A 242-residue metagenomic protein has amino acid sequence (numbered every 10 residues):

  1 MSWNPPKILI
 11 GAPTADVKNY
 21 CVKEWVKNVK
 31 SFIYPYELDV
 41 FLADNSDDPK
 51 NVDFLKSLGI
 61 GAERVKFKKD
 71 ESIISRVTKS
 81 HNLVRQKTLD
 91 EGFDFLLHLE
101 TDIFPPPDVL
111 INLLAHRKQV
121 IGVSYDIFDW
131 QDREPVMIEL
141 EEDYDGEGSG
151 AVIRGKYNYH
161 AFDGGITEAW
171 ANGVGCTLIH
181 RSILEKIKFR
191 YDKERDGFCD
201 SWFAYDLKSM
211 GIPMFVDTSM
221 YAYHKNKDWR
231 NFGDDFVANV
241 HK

Functional and structural regions predicted by a protein language model:
K7-G11, D39, W202: Cell-envelope/extracellular polymer assembly enzymes that use nucleotide-activated donors
A15-K18, F32, L42-L55, K68-K69 (+1 more regions): A conserved acidic beta->alpha catalytic loop
E24-L38: Short, acidic, metal-binding catalytic loop of nucleotide-sugar glycosyltransferases
K50-G92: Active-site-proximal specificity loops/subdomain of glycosyltransferases
G92-F104: Short beta-strand-to-loop acidic/aromatic patch adjacent to the donor-nucleotide binding site
P106-Y191: Conserved catalytic core of nucleotide-sugar-dependent glycosyltransferases
I166-T167, A171-N172, C176, R181-S182 (+1 more regions): C-terminal catalytic/acceptor-binding lobe
